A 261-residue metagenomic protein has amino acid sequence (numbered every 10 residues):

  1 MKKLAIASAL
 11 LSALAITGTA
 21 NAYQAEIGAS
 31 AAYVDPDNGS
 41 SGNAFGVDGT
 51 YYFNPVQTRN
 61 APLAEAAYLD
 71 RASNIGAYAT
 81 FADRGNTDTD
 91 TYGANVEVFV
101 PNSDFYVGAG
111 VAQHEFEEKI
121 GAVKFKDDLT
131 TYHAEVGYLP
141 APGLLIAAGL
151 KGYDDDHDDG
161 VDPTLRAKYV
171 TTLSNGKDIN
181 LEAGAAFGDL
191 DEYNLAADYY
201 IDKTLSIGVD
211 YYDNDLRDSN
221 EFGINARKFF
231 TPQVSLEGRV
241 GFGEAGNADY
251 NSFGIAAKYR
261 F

Functional and structural regions predicted by a protein language model:
M1-E26, N38-S41, Q57-A61, L69-A72: Cleavable N-terminal export/targeting peptides
A25-I27, V56-R59, N102-V107, P142-A148 (+3 more regions): Repeated loop/turn-to-beta-strand initiation elements of outer-membrane beta-barrel proteins
I27-A31, G49, I75-A77, V107-A109 (+7 more regions): Membrane-embedded beta-strand positions of outer-membrane beta-barrel proteins
S41-V47, D88-Y92, K126-Y132, D159-L165 (+3 more regions): Residues that define the transmembrane beta-barrel architecture of outer-membrane proteins
A44-V56, L165-A167, A226-K228, D249-F261: Outer-membrane beta-barrel "beta-signal"
F53-P55, F81, E97-D104, Q113-E115 (+6 more regions): Outer-membrane beta-barrel strand-turn architecture
L129, H133-N214: Detector for outer-membrane/organellar transmembrane beta-barrel domains, recognizing the amphipathic beta-strand
E192-A245, S252-R260: Outer membrane beta-barrel transmembrane domains
